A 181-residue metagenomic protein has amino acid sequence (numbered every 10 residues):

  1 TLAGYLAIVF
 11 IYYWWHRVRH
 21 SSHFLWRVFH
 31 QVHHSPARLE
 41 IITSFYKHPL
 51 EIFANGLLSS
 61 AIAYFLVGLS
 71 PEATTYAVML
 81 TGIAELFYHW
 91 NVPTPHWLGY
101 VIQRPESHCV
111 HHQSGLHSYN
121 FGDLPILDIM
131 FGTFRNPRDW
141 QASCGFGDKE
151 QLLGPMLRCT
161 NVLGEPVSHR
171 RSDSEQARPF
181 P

Functional and structural regions predicted by a protein language model:
T1, I62-T74: Helix-coil boundary and interhelical linker segments in multi-pass alpha-helical membrane proteins
T1-F24, T74-T75: Membrane-embedded alpha-helical segments that form the functional core of polytopic membrane enzymes, especially those
A3, A7, A54, L58 (+3 more regions): Lipid-exposed faces of alpha-helical membrane segments in multi-pass integral membrane proteins
L6, Y13, F45-H48, I52 (+1 more regions): Hydrophobic transmembrane-helix microenvironments that flank and shape a buried ionizable site
I11-W14, V18-R19, V32, L50-F53 (+4 more regions): Active-site His/Glu-centered metal-binding helix of metallohydrolases
I11-W15, L58-S59, D123: Hydrophobic/aromatic residues in alpha-helical transmembrane segments
H23-W26, S35-Y46, V67-S70, A84-P181: Cytosolic/stromal cytosol-facing helical appendages immediately following the last transmembrane segment
P49-A63: Core segments of transmembrane alpha-helices that mediate helix-helix packing or line hydrophobic substrate/ligand
